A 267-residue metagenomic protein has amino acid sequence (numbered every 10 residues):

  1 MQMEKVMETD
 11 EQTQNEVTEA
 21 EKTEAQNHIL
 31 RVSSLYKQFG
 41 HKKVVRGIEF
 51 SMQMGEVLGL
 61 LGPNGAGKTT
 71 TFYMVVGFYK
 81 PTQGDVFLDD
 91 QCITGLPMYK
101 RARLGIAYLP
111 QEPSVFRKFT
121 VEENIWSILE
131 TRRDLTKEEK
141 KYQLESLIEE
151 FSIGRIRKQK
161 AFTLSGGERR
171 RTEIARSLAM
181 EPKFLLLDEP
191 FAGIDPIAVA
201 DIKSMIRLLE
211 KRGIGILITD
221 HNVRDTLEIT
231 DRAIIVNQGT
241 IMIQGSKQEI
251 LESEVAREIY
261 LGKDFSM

Functional and structural regions predicted by a protein language model:
L61-P63: The feature captures the beta-strand-to-loop junction immediately N-terminal to the Walker
V76: Helix-to-loop junction immediately C-terminal to a conserved catalytic motif
W126, K137-I156, K203-R207, V255: Conserved ABC ATPase "signature" region
K160-L164, E168: Conserved ABC ATPase signature
E181: Conserved catalytic motifs of ABC-family nucleotide-binding domains
L185-D188: Catalytic Walker B motif of ABC-type/P-loop ATPase nucleotide-binding domains
